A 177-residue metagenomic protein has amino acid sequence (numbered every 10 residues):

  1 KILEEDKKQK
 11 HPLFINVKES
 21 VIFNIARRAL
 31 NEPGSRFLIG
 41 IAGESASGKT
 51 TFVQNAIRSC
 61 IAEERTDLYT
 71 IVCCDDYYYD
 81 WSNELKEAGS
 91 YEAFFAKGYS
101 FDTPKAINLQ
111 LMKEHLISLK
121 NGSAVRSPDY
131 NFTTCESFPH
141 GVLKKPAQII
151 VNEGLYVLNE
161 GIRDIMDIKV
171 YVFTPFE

Functional and structural regions predicted by a protein language model:
K1-S20: Charged, amphipathic alpha-helical linker segments immediately N-terminal to NTP-binding catalytic cores
E19-P33: Pre-Walker A adenine-sensing motif
A46: Walker A (P-loop) phosphate-binding loop of P-loop NTPases
K49: Conserved lysine of the Walker
F52: Hydrophobic positions on the alpha1 helix immediately C-terminal to the Walker A/P-loop
R58-T70: Post-Walker A helix-loop "phosphate-sensing" segment adjacent to the P-loop in P-loop NTPases
T70-C73, Y77-T133: Conserved nucleotide-sensing/catalytic segment adjacent to the nucleotide-binding pocket in NTP-handling enzymes
S137-E177: ATP-dependent NMP and nucleoside kinases share a basic, alpha-helical "lid"
